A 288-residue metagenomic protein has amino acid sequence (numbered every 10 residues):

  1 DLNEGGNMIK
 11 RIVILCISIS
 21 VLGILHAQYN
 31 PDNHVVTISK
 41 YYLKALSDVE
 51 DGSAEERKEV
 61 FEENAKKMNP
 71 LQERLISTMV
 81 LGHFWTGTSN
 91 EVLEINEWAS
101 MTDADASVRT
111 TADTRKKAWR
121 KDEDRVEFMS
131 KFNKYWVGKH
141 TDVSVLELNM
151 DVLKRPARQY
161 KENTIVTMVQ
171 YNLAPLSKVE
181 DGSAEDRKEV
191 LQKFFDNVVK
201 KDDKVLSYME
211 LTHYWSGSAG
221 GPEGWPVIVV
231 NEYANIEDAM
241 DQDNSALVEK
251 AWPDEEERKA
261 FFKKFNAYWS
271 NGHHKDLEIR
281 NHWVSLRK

Functional and structural regions predicted by a protein language model:
D1-M8: Short, Lys/Arg-enriched N-terminal segments with co-localized hydrophobic residues within the first ~10-30 amino acids
N7, L22-I24: Low-complexity, intrinsically disordered segments with a bias for serine/threonine
R11-V21: Sec-dependent N-terminal signal peptides
H26-W119, V126-W252, A260-K288: Short S/T/G/P-rich N-terminal loop/turn motif that feeds into the first structured element of a domain
E257: Soluble or luminal CAZymes and related metallo-dependent hydrolases
